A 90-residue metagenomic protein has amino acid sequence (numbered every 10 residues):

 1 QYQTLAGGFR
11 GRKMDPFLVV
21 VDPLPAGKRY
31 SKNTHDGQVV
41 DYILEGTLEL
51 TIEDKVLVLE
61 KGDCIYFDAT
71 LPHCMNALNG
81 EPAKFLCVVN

Functional and structural regions predicted by a protein language model:
Q1, K13-D15, E53, K61 (+1 more regions): A generic structural signal for well-ordered coil/turn residues at beta-strand boundaries that shape enzyme active-site
Q1-Y30, Q38, V88: A short glycine-rich, His/Asp/Glu-containing loop-to-beta-strand
L5, E53-A69: Short acidic-glycine-tyrosine-enriched beta hairpin
V20-D22, T34-L50: Short, conserved beta-strand element in jelly-roll/cupin
A26-G27, E49, I65, T70-C74: Histidine-centered metal-chelating micro-motifs
K28-T34, N76-L78: Short histidine-centered beta-strand/loop micro-motifs that create catalytic or ligand/metal-coordination sites
Q38, E45-T47, D54, T70-P72 (+1 more regions): A generic structural motif
E60, A69-N90: Ligand-binding loop in jelly-roll beta-barrel domains
